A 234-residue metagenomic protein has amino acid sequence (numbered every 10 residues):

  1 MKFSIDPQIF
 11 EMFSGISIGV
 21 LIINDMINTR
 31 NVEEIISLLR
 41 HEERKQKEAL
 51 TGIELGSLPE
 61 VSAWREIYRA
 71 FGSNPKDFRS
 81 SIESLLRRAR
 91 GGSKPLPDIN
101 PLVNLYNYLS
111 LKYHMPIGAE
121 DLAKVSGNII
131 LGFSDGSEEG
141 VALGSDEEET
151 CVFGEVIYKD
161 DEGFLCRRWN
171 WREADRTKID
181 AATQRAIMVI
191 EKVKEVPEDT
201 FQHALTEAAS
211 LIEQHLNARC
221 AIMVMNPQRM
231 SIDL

Functional and structural regions predicted by a protein language model:
M1-L234: Charge-biased, low-complexity intrinsically disordered regions
